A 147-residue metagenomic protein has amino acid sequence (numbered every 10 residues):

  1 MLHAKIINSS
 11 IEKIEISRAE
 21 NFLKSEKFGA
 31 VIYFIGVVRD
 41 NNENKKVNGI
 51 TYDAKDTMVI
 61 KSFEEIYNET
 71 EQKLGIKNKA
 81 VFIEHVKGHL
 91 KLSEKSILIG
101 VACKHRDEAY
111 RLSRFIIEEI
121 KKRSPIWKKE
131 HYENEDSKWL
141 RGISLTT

Functional and structural regions predicted by a protein language model:
M1-K95, K104-R114, E118-T147: N-terminal, polar/charged subdomain of small-to-medium soluble alpha/beta proteins
G100-A102: Short hydrophobic/aromatic beta-strand micro-patches that form the beta-sheet surface supporting nucleotide- or nucleic
